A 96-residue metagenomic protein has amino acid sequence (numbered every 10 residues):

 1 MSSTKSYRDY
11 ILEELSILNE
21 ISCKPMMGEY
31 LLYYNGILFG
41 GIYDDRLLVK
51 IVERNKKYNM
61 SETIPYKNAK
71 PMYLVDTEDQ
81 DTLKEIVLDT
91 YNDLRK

Functional and structural regions predicted by a protein language model:
M1-K96: Charge-dense, helix-prone N-terminal extensions
